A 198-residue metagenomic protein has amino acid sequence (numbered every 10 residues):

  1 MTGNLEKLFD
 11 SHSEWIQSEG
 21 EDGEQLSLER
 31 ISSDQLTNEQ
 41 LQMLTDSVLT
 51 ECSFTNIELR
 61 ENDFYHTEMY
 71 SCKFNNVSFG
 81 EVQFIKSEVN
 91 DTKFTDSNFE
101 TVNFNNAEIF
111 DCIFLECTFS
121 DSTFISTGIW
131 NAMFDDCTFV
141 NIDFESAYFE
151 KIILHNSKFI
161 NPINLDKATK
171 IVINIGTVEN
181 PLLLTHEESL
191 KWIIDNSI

Functional and structural regions predicted by a protein language model:
N4-D10, G20-I198: Tandem repeat scaffolds
